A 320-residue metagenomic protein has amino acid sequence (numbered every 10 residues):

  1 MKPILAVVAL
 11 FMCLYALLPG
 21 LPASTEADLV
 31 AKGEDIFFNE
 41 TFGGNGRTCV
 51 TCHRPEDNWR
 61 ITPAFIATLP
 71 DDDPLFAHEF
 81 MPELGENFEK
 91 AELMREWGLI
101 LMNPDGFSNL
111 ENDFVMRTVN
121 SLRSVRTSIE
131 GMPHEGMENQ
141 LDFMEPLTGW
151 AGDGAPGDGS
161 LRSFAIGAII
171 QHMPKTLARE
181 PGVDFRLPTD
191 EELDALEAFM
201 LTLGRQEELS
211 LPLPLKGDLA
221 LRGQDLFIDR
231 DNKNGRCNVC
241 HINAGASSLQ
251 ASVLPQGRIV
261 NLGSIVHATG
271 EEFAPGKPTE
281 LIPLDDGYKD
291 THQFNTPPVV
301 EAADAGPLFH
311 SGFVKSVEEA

Functional and structural regions predicted by a protein language model:
M1-I4: Positively charged n-region of N-terminal signal peptides that target proteins for export
A6-A16: Bacterial N-terminal signal peptides
G20-A320: Periplasmic c-type cytochrome electron-transfer domains
